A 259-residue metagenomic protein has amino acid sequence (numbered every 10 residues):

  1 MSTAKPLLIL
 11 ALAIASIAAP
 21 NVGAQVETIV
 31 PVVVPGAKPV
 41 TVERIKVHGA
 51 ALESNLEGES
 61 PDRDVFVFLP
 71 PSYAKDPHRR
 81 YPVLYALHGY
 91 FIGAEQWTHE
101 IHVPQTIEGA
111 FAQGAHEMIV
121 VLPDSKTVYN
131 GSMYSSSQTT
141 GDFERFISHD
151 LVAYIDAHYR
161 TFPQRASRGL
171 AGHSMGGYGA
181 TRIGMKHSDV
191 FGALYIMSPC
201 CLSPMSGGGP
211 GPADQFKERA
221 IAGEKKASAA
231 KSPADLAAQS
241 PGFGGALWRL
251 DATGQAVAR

Functional and structural regions predicted by a protein language model:
M1-I9: Bacterial N-terminal signal peptides that target proteins for export
M1-S2, A15, A227: Intrinsically disordered, low-complexity segments enriched in Ser/Pro/Gly/Ala and basic residues
A4, A18-G23: Serine/proline-rich low-complexity intrinsically disordered segments, especially terminal tails, linkers
I9-A18: Bacterial N-terminal signal peptides
G23-R259: Non-catalytic cap/lid and distal C-terminal segments of serine-dependent acyl enzymes
